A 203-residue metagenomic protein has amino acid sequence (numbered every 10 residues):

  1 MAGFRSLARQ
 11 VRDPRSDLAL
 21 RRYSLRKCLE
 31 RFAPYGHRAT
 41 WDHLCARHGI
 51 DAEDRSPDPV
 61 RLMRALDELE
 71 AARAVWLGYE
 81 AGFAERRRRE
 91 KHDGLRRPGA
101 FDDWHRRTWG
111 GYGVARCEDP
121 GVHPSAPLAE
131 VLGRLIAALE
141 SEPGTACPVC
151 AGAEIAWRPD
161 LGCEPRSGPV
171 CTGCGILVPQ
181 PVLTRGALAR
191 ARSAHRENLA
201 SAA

Functional and structural regions predicted by a protein language model:
M1-F32, E130-L132: Short terminal alpha-helical segments
R12-L20, Y35-H37, A52-S56, V114-V122: Charged, low-complexity interaction regions
R38-R64: Short, charged early-sequence alpha-helical segments and their helix-coil boundaries
E142-G144, G168: Residues immediately within or flanking Cys/His clusters that coordinate Zn2+ in small zinc-binding modules
C147-C150, C171-C174: Short cysteine-rich clusters marking metal-coordination/redox-active sites
G152-A156, P179: Short functional micro-motifs and their immediate structural scaffolds
R158-G168: Short linker/helix segments within small regulatory modules
G175-A191: Short metal-binding segments enriched for Cys and/or His
